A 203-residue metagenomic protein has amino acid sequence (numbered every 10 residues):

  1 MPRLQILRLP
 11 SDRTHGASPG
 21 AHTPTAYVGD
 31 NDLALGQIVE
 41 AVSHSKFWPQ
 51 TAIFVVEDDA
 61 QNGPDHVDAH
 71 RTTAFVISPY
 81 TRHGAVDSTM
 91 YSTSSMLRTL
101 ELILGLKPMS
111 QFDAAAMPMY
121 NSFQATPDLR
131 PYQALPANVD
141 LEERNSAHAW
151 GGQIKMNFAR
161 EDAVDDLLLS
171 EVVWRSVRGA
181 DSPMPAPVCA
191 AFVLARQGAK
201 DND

Functional and structural regions predicted by a protein language model:
M1-D203: N-terminal pro-sequences and low-complexity stem/linker regions of secreted or lumenal proteins
